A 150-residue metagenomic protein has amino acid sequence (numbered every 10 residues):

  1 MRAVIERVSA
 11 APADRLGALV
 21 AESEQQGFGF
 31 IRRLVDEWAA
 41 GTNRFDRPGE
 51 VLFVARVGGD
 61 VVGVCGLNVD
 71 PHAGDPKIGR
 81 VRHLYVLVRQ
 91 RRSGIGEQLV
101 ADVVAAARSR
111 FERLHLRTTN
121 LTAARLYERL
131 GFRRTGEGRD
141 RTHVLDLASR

Functional and structural regions predicted by a protein language model:
M1-A40: Short amphipathic alpha-helix that is part of the acyltransferase structural core
T42-V54, R80: A short helix-loop-beta-strand connector motif used in the catalytic cores of GNAT acetyltransferases and, in some
V54, D60-D70, R80, Y85: Conserved beta-strand in the GNAT
R82, L87, R91, T119: Residue-level recognition of the GNAT/N-acetyltransferase active site
R89-Q90, G94-D102: Conserved acetyl-CoA pyrophosphate-binding loop and the N-cap/start of the following alpha-helix in GNAT-like
A107-T119: Conserved GNAT acetyl-CoA-binding A-motif
H115-R117, E128, R133-A148: Conserved catalytic-core motifs of GNAT/GCN5-like acyltransferases
